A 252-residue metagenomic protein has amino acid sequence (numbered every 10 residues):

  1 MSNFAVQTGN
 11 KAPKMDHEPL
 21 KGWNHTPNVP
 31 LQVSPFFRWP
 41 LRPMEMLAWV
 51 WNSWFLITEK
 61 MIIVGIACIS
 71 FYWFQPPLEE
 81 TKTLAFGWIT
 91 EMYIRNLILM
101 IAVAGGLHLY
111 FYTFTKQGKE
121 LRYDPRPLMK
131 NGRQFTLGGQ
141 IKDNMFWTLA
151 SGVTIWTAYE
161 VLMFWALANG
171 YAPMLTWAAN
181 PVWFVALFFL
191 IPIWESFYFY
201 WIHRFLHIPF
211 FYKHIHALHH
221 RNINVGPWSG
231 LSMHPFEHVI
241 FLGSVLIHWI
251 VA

Functional and structural regions predicted by a protein language model:
M1-W201, N222-S244, W249: Non-catalytic, topology-defining segments of multipass membrane proteins
R204-H220: Membrane-interface helix/loop boundary segments of multi-pass membrane proteins
